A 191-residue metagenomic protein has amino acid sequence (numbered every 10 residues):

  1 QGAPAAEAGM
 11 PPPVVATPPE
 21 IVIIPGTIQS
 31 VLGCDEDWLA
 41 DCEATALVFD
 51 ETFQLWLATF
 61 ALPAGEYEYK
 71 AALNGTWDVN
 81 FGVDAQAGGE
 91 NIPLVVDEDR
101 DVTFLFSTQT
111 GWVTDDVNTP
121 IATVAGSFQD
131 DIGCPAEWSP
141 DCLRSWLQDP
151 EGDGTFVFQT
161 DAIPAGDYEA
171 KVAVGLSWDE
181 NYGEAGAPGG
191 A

Functional and structural regions predicted by a protein language model:
Q1-V14: Ser/Thr-rich, Pro/Gly/Ala-heavy low-complexity intrinsically disordered linkers and tails of secreted extracellular
G2-P4, D99-I121: Compositionally biased low-complexity segments at domain edges in trafficked proteins and select soluble regulators
T17-E66, L73-L94, N118-A165, A173-A191: Aromatic-rich carbohydrate-binding modules that target alpha-glucans
